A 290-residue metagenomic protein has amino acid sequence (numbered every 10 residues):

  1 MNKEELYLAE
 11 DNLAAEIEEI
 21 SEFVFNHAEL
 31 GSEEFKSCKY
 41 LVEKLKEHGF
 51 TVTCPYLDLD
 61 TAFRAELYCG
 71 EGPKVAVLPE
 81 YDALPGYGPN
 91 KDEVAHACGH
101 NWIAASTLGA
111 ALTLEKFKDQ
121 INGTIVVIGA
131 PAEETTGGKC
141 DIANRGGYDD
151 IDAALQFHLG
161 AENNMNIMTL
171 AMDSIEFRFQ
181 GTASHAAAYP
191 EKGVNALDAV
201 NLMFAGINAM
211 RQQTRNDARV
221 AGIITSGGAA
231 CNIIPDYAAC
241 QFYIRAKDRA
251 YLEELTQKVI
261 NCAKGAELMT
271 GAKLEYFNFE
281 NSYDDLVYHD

Functional and structural regions predicted by a protein language model:
N2, L13-I20, E33-K44, P73 (+14 more regions): General structural feature for long, well-ordered alpha-helical segments within catalytic domains of soluble enzymes
N2-A97, N101-N122: Acidic/His- and Gly-rich active-site-bordering loop/insert found across diverse amide/peptide-bond hydrolases
V24, I142, F242: Residue-level signal for inorganic ion chemistry
H27-G31, A132, A186, R249: Short strand->helix junction
L30, I128-A132, E280-D285: Conserved short loop/turn motifs at secondary-structure junctions
T61-R64, L84-A97, N101-W102, L114 (+2 more regions): Histidine/acidic-residue-rich, glycine-tolerant segments that coordinate divalent metal ions
G72, E80-G86, Q180-T182, A239 (+1 more regions): Short connector loops/turns at beta-strand edges and beta->alpha or beta->beta junctions
N201-D290: Metal-dependent amide/peptide-bond hydrolase catalytic core, centered on the "pita-bread" metallohydrolase fold
